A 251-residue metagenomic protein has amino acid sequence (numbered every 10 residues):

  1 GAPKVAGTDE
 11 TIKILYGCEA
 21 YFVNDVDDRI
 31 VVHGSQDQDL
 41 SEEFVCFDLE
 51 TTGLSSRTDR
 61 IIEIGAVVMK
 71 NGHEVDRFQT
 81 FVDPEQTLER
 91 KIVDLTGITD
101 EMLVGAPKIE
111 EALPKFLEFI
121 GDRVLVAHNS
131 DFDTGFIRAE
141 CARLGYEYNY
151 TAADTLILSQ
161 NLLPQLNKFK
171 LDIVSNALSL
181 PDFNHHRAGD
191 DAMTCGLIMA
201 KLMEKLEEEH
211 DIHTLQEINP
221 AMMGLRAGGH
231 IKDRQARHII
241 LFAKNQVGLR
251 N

Functional and structural regions predicted by a protein language model:
G1-E50, V67-V68, H73-E74, E85 (+6 more regions): Phosphodiester-processing cores and adjacent nucleic acid-binding clamps
L49-R57: Short acidic, Gly/Ser-rich segments with clustered Asp/Glu that frequently serve as metal-coordination loops in enzyme
G53, I64-G65: Early-domain small/polar-rich strand-loop-helix modules and first-structured segments of the mature chain
R60-I62: Short coil-to-beta strand junction motifs in C2/discoidin
I64, V75-T80: Beta-strand scaffold of nucleotide-dependent catalytic cores
Q79-L95: Short, surface-exposed acidic-centric catalytic microdomains
G105-I109: A conditional alpha-helix N-cap/helix-loop micro-motif detector
